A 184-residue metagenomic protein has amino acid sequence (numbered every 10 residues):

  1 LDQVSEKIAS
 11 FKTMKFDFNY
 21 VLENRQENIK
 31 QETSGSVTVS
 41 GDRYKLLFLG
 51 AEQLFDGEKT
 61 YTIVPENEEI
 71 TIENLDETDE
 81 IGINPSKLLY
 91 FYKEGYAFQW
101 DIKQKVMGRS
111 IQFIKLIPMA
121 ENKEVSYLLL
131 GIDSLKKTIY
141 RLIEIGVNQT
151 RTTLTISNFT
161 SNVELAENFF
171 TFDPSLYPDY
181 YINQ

Functional and structural regions predicted by a protein language model:
L1-I29, D42, L176, Y180-Q184: N-terminal leader/targeting segments and the immediate start of mature chains
F11-T13, E32-S34, G41, F55 (+5 more regions): Extracytoplasmic
N19-R25, L47, I63, I117-M119 (+1 more regions): A generic structural motif
E27-S34, I102: A short, surface-exposed loop/turn module that caps and links secondary-structure elements
S34-I83, T152-T153: An acidic-aromatic
L75-S110: Flexible, surface-exposed loop/linker segments and immediately adjacent secondary-structure boundaries
F98-I182: Gly/Pro-enriched, hydrophobic low-complexity segments that function as extracytoplasmic propeptides/linkers
